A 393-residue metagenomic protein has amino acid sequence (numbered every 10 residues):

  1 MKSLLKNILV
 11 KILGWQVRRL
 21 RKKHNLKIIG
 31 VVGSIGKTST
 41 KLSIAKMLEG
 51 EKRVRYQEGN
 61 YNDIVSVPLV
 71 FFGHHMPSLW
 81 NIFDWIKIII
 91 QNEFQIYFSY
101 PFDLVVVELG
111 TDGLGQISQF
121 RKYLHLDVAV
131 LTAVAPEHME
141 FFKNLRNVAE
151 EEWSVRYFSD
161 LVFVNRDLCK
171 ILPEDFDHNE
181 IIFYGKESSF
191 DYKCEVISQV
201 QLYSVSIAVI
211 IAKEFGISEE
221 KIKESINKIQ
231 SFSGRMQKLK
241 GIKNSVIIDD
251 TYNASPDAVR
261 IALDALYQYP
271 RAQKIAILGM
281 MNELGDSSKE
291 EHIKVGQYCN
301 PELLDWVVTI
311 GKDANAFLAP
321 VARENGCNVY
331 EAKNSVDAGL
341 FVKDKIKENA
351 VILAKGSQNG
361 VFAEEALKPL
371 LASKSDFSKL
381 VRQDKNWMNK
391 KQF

Functional and structural regions predicted by a protein language model:
M1-L13, G50, D177, I210-G234 (+1 more regions): ATP-dependent carboxylate-amine ligase
G14-H24, E49-E150: ATP-dependent carboxylate-amine ligase catalytic core
H24-L26, G50, P101, G113 (+5 more regions): Acidic, Mg2+-coordinating active-site environments of NTP-dependent enzymes
I28-G30, L353: Short hydrophobic/aromatic beta-strand immediately N-terminal to the Walker A/P-loop
V31, S39-Q57: A conserved segment at the C-terminal end of the G1
K37-S43, I64-S66, D112-I117, Y203 (+2 more regions): Short glycine/serine/threonine-rich phosphate/pyrophosphate-binding segments that cradle anionic phosphate groups
G59-N62, A133-P136, K186-S189, E331-A338 (+1 more regions): Short, acidic/turn-prone active-site loops that include or flank metal/cofactor- and phosphate-binding residues
G110-L114, L168, N253-A254, S335-V336: Short beta->alpha connector loops
